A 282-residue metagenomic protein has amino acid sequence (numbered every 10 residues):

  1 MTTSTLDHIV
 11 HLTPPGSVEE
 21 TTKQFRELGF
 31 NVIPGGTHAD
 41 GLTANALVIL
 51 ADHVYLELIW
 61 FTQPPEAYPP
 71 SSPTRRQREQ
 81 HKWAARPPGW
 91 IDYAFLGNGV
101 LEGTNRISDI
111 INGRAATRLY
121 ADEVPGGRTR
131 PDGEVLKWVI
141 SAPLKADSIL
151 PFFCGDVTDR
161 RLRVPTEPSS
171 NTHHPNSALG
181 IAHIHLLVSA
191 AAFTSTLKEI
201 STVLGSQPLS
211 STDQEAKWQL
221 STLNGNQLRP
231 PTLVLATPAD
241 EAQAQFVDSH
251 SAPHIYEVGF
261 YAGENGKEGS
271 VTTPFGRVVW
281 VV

Functional and structural regions predicted by a protein language model:
M1-L6, H11-N31, T43, L50-V282: Glyoxalase I/VOC metalloenzyme domain signal
V32-A39: Conserved catalytic-core motifs of GNAT/GCN5-like acyltransferases
